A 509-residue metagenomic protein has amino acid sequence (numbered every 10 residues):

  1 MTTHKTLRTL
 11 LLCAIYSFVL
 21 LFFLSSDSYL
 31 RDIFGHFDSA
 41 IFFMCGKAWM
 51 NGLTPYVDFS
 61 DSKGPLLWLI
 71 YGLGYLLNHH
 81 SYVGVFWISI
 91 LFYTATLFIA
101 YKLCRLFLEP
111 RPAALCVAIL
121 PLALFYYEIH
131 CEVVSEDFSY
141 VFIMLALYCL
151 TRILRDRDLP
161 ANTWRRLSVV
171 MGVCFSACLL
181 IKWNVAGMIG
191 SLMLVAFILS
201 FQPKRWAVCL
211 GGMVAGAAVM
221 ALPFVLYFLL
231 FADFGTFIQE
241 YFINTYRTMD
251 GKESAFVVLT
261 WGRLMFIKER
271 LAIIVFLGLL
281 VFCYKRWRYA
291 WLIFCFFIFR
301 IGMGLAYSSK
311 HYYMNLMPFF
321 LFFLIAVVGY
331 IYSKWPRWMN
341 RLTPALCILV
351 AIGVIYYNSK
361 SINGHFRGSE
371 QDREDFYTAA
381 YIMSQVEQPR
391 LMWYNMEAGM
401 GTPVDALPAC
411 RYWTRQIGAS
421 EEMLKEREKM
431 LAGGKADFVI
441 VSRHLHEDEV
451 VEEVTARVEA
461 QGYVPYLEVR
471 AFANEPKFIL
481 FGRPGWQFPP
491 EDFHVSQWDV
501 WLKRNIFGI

Functional and structural regions predicted by a protein language model:
W87-L108, L145, C149: Transmembrane-helix motifs of polytopic, lipid-linked glycan transferases
A100-A123, Y140-V141, L159, R166: Transmembrane-helix signature of polytopic, membrane-embedded enzymes that assemble or transfer cell-envelope glycans
E128-S139: Short acidic/glycine- and proline-prone juxtamembrane loop motifs at membrane-interface regions of multi-pass membrane
M144-V170, K204, L277-Y289, V328: Membrane-interface transmembrane helices that cradle and orient dolichyl/undecaprenyl
T163-W183, I189-L194, A218-V219, F296-G304: Membrane-interface alpha helices of multi-pass inner-membrane proteins
G187, L305-M339: Hydrophobic/aromatic-rich transmembrane helices and adjacent perimembrane loops
G190, L194, G364-D448, F472-A473: Short periplasmic/luminal acceptor-recognition loop of GT-C membrane glycosyltransferases, typified by
I267-R300: Hydrophobic, aromatic-rich transmembrane alpha-helices and their immediate juxtamembrane boundary segments
